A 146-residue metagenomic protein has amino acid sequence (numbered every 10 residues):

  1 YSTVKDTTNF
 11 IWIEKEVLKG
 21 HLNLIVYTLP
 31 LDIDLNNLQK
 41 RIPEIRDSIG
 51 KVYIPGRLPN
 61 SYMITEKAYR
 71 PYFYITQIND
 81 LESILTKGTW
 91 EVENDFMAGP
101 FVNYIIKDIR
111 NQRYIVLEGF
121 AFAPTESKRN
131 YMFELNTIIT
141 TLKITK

Functional and structural regions predicted by a protein language model:
Y1-S2, Y114-K146: Surface-exposed amphipathic alpha-helical segments
T3-G56: Secretory pathway targeting signatures of secreted, lumenal, and periplasmic proteins
E14-K19, T89-E91, F120: Secondary-structure transition/turn motif
K19-N23, I33-L35, E93-A98, P124-K128: Short, surface-exposed beta-strand/loop "edge" segments at domain boundaries and coil↔beta transitions
L22-N23, E82-L85, Q112-G119: Glycine-rich, often proline-containing surface loops adjacent to acidic residues and nearby aromatics that form
N37-K40, Y62-I64, F120-S127: Low-complexity, flexible helical/coil segments
K40-I45, N103, E134-N136: Short intrinsically disordered coil segments
K51-N111, E126: Signature of long, low-cysteine stretches enriched in small and polar/charged residues
